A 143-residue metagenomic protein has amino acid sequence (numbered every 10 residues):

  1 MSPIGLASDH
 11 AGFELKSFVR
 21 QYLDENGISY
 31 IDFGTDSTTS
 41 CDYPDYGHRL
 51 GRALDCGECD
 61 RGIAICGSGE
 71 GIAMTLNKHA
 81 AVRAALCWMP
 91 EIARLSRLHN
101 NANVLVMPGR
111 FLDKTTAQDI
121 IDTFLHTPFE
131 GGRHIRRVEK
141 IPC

Functional and structural regions predicted by a protein language model:
P3-I4, C59-G62, A81-R83: Short active-site oxyanion
G5-A7, A11-G12, P90-C143: C-terminal binding/interaction regions
L6-D24: Glycine-rich phosphate/diphosphate-binding loop of Rossmann-like nucleotide-binding domains
S29-S40: A short beta-strand-loop structural module common to alpha/beta enzyme folds
P44-H48, W88-M89: Charged helix-capping and loop-helix junction motifs
Y46-A64, S68: Short, structured active-site "lid" loops
A64-R110: Mid-chain, well-packed structural core segment of small domains
